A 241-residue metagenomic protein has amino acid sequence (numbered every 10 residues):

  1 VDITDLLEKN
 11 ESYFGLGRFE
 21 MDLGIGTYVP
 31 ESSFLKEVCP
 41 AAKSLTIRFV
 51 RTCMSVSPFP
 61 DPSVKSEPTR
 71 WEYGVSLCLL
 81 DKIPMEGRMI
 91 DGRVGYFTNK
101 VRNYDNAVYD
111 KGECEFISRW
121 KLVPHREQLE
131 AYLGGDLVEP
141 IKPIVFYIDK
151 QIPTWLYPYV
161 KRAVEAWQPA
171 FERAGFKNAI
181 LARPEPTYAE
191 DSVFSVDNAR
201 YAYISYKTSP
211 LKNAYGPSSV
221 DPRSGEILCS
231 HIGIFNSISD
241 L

Functional and structural regions predicted by a protein language model:
V1-I152, A170-A174, E185-L241: Auxiliary tRNA-acceptor-end handling modules of aminoacyl-tRNA synthetases
Q151-A179: Zn2+-dependent metallopeptidase catalytic core
